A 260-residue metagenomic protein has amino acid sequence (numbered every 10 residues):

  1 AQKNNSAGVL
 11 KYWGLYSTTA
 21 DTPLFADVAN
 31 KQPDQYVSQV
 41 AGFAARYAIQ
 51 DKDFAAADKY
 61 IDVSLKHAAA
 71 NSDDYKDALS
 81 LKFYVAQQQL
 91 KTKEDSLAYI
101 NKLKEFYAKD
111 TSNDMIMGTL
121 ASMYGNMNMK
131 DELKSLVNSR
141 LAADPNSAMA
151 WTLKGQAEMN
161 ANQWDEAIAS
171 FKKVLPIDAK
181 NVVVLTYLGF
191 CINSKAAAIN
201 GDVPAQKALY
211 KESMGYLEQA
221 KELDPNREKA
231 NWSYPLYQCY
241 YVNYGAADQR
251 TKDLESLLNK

Functional and structural regions predicted by a protein language model:
Q2-K3, L24, S72, A86-K93 (+5 more regions): Short coil/turn linking the two alpha-helices of tandem helical-hairpin repeats
Y16, S64, L103-F106, S139-R140 (+2 more regions): Canonical positions in the second alpha-helix
P23, V37, N71, Y75 (+4 more regions): Residue-level recognition of tetratricopeptide repeat
A29-N30, Y36, F43, D77-L81 (+4 more regions): Canonical tetratricopeptide repeat
F106, K207, K211-K260: Terminal, low-structured helical/coil segments at or just beyond the last alpha-helical repeat
